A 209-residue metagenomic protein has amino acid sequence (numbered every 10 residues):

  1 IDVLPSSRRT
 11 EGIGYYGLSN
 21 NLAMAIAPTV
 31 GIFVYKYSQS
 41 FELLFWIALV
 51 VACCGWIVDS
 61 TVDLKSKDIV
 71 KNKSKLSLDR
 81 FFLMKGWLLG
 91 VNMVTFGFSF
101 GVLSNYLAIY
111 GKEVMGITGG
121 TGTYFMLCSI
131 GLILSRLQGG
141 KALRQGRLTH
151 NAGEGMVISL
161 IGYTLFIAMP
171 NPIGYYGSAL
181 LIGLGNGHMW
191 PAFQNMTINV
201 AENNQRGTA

Functional and structural regions predicted by a protein language model:
I1-L18: Cytoplasmic helix-loop-helix junction between adjacent transmembrane helices in 12-TM secondary transporters
I1-L4, H188-A201: Intracellular juxtamembrane helix-capping segments at the cytosolic ends of symmetry-related transmembrane helices
A23-Y35: Small-residue (Gly/Pro/Ala) motifs that create kinks and tight helix-helix packing interfaces
L49-D68: C-terminal membrane-cytosol helix-exit motif in multi-pass small-molecule transporters
L64-G90: Juxtamembrane intracellular "pre-TM" segments in multi-pass secondary transporters
N105-G119: Short amphipathic helix-loop junctions that connect adjacent transmembrane helices in Major Facilitator Superfamily/SLC
S135-R147: Helix-to-loop junctions at the C-terminal end of transmembrane segments in multipass secondary transporters
H150-T164: Structural signature of the two symmetry-related core transmembrane helices
